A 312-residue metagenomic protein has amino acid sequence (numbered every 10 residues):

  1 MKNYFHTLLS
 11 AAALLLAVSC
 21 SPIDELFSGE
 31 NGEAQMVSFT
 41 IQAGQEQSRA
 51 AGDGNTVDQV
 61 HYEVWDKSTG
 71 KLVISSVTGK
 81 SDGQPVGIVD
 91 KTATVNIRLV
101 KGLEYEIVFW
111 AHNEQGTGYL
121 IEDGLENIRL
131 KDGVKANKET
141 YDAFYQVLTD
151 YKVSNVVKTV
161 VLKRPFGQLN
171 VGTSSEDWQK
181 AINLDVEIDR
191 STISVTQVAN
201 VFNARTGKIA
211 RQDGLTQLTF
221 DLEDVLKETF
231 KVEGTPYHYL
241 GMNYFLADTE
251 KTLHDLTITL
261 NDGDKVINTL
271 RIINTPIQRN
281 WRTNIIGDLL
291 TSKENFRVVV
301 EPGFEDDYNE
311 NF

Functional and structural regions predicted by a protein language model:
M1-L9: Bacterial N-terminal signal peptides that target proteins for export
L16-S19: C-terminal motif of bacterial Sec signal peptides marking the signal peptidase cleavage site
S21-D24: Bacterial signal peptide processing site
G32, T159-G167, Y239-E250: Conserved "repeat-terminator" motif of extracellular CCP/Sushi domains
Q42-N55, G172-I182: Structural motif
T56-E122, Q179-I277, Y308-F312: Tryptophan-paired
S81-P85, E114-V157, L222-L226, D264-S292: Structured interaction patches on ligand/partner-binding surfaces of diverse proteins
K135-N183, I285-F312: Compositionally biased low-complexity segments at domain edges in trafficked proteins and select soluble regulators
